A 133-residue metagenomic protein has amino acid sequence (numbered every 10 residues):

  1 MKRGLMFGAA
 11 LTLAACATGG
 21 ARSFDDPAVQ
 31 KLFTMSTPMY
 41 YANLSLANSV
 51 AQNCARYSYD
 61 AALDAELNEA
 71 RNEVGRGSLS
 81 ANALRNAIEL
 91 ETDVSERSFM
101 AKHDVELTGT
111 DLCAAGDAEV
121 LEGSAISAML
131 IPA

Functional and structural regions predicted by a protein language model:
K2-A9: Sec-dependent signal peptide recognition, specifically the positively charged N-region followed immediately by
T12-A15: C-terminal motif of bacterial Sec signal peptides marking the signal peptidase cleavage site
A17-G20: Bacterial signal peptide processing site
F24-S80, E89: Short N-proximal segments of mature Sec-exported proteins
A65-A133: Compact alpha-helical subdomains of small soluble proteins
